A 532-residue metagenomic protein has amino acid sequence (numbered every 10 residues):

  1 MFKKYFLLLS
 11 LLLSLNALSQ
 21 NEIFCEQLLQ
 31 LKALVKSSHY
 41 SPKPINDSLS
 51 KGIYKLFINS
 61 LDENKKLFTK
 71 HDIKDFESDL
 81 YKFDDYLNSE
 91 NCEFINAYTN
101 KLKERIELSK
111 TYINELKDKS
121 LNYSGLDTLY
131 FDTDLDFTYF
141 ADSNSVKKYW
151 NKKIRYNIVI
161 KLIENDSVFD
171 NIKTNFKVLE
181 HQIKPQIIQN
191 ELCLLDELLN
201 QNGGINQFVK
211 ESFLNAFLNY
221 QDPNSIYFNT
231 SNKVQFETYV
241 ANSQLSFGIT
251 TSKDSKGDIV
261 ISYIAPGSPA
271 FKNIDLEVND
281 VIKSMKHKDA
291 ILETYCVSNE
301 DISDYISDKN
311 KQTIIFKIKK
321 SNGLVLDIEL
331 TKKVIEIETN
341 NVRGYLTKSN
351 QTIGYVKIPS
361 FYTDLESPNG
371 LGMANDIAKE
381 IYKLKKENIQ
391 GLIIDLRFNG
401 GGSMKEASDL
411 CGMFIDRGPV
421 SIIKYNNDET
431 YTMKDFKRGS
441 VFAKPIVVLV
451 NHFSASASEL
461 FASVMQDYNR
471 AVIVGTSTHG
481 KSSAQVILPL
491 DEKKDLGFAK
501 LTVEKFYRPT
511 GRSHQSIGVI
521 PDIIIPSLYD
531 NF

Functional and structural regions predicted by a protein language model:
Y5-S14: Sec-dependent N-terminal signal peptides
L18, P489-F532: C-terminal, active-site-flanking charged/polar segments
Q20, K36-I45, N202-Q207, S225-Q244 (+5 more regions): Cleft-lining beta-strand/loop regions that shape enzyme active-site pockets
Q20-E63: N-terminal mature-domain "stem" immediately C-terminal to a signal peptide or N-terminal signal-anchor/transmembrane
L28-Y40, S78-K82, N190-D196, P359-Y362: Acidic/histidine-rich, surface-exposed loop or edge segments in extracytoplasmic proteins
I45-K51, I58-T133, L195-D254, K311-I315 (+1 more regions): Extended, small/polar residue-biased N-terminal targeting/export presequences and adjacent propeptide/linker tracts
S60, I95, N100-T111, L121-V159 (+2 more regions): PDZ/PDZ-like domain segments forming the peptide/carboxylate-binding groove, activating on the N-terminal beta-strands
L116, L126, F131-D132, D136 (+6 more regions): Conserved functional hotspot residues or short segments at active or partner-binding sites across diverse domains
